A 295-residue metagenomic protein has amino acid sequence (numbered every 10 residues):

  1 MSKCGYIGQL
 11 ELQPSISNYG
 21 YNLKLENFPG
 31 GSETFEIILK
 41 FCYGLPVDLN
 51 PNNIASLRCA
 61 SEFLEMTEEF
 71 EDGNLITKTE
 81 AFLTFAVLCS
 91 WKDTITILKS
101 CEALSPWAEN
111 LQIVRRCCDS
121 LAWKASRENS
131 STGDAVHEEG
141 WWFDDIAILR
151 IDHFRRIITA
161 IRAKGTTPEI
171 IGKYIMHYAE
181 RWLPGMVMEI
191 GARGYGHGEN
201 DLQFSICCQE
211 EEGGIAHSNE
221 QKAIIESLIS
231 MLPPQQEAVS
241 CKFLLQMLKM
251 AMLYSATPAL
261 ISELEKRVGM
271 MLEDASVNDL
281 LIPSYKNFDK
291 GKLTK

Functional and structural regions predicted by a protein language model:
M1-L45, C59, F70-W141, D152-T159 (+2 more regions): BTB/POZ (also called T1 in voltage-gated K+ channels) oligomerization domain detector
Y19, N53-I54, S240-L244: Short, well-ordered loop/turn elements at secondary-structure boundaries
E26, N50, E62, S240: Conserved, well-structured core segments
E36-K40, A55-F63, A81, L245-M252: Contiguous, well-ordered alpha-helical segments that form the cores/surfaces of helical PPI scaffolds
G44-I54, L64-G73: Alpha-helix boundary/capping segments in eukaryotic regulatory proteins
S131-K295: Extended alpha-helical solenoid scaffold regions that build the rod-like backbones of large eukaryotic assemblies
